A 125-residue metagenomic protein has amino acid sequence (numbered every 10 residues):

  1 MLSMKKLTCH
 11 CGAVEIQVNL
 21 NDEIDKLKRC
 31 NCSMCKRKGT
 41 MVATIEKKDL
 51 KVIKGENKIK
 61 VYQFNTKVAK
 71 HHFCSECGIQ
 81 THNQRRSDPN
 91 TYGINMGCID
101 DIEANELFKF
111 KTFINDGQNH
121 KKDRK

Functional and structural regions predicted by a protein language model:
M1-T8, A13-K125: A short Gly-Trp-Pro
